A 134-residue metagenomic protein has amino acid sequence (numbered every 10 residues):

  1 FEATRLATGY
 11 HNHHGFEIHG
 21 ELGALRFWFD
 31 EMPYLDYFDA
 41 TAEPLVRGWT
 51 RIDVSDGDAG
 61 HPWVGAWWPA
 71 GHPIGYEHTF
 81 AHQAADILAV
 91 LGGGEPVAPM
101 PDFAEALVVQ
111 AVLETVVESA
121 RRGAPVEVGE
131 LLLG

Functional and structural regions predicted by a protein language model:
A3-L25, F29-M32: Glycine-rich, aromatic-lined ligand/substrate-binding cores of catalytic and carbohydrate-binding domains
L22-M100, G134: C-terminal glycine/acidic-rich active-site capping loop/insertion
A24, V112-R122: Amphipathic C-terminal alpha-helical segment
E118-G134: C-terminal capping/lid region of NAD(P)-dependent oxidoreductase domains
